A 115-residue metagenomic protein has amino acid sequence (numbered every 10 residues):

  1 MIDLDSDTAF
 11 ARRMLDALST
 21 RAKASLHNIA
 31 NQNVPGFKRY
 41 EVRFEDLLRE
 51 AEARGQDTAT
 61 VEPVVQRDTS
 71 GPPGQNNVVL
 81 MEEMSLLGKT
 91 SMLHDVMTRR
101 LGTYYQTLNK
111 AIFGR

Functional and structural regions predicted by a protein language model:
M1-R115: Amphipathic alpha-helical polymerization modules
